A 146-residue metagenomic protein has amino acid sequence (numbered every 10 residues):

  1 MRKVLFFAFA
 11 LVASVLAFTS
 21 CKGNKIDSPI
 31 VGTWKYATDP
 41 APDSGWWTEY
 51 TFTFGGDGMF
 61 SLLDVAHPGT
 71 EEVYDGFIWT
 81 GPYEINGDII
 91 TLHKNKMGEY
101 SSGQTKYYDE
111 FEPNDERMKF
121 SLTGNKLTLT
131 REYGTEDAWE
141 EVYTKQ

Functional and structural regions predicted by a protein language model:
M1-V4: Positively charged n-region of N-terminal signal peptides that target proteins for export
A8-V15: Bacterial N-terminal signal peptides
A17-S20: C-terminal motif of bacterial Sec signal peptides marking the signal peptidase cleavage site
K22-P82, N86-Q146: Lipid interaction determinants
